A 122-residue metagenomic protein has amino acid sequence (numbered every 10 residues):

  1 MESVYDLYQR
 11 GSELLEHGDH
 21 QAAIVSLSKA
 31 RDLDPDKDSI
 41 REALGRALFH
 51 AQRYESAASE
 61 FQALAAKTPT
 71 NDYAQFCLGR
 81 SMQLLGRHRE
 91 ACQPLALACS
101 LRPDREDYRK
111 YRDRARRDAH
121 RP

Functional and structural regions predicted by a protein language model:
M1-V4, C92-P122: Terminal, low-structured helical/coil segments at or just beyond the last alpha-helical repeat
E2-L33, H50: Alpha-helical segment of the N-proximal tetratricopeptide repeat
H17-S26, A51-A63, L85-L97, A119-P122: Structural signature of tandem alpha-helical TPR/SEL1-like repeats, specifically the intra-repeat loop/turn
E60-R87: Mid-chain, well-packed structural core segment of small domains
